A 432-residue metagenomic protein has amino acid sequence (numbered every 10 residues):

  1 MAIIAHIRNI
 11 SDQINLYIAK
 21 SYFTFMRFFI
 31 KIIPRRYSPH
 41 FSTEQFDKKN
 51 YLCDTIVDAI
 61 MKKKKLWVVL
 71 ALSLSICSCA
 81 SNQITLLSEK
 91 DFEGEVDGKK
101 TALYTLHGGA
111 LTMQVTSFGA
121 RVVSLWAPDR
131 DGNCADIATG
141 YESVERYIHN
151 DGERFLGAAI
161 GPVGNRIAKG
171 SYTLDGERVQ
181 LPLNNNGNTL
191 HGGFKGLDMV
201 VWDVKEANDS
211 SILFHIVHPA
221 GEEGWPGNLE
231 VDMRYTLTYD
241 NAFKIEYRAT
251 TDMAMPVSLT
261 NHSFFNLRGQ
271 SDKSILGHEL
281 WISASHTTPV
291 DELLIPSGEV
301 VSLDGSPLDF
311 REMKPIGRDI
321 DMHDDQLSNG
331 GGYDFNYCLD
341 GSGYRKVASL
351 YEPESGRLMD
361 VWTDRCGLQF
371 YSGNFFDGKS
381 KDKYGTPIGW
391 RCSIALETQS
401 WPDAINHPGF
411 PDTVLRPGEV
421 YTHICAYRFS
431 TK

Functional and structural regions predicted by a protein language model:
A2-I10: Extreme N-terminal basic, low-complexity initiation segments that serve as generic localization/processing leaders
R8, R27, R35-R36: Basic polycationic patches enriched in arginine
Q13-L16, F23, F29, F41 (+1 more regions): Short hydrophobic targeting helices and cationic amphipathic motifs that mediate membrane/organellar targeting
T24, K31, K48-T55, I60: Short, positively charged and aromatic/hydrophobic N-terminal segments
K62-W67: Bacterial N-terminal signal peptides that target proteins for export
V69-C77: Bacterial N-terminal signal peptides
A80-K432: An exposed, glycine/acidic-rich loop-and-rim segment of catalytic or binding clefts
